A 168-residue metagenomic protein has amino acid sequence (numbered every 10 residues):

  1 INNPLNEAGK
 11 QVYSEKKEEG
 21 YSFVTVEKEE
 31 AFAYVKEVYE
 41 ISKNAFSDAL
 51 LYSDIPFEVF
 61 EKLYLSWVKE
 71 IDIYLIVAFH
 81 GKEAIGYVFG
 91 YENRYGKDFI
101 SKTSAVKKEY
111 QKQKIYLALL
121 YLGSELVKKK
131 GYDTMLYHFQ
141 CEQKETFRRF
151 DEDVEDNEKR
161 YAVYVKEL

Functional and structural regions predicted by a protein language model:
I1-S22, Y161-L168: Acyl-donor-binding surface of acyltransferase catalytic domains
N3, A84-G86, E92-G96, Q111 (+1 more regions): Flexible loop/turn segments at secondary-structure boundaries
T25-V106: A conserved beta-strand-loop-helix scaffold within acyl/acetyltransferase catalytic domains
I73, I85-Y87, G96-S101, K114 (+2 more regions): Active-site lining segments that contact anionic ligands and/or coordinate catalytic metals
N93, S104, H138-E142, E167: Short, loop-centered acidic/histidine patches that primarily coordinate divalent metals
T103-V106, Q111-V127: Conserved acetyl-CoA-binding loop-helix of GNAT-fold acetyltransferases
V127-C141: Conserved GNAT acetyl-CoA-binding A-motif
R149-R160: Conserved acetyl-CoA-binding loop of GNAT-fold acetyltransferases
